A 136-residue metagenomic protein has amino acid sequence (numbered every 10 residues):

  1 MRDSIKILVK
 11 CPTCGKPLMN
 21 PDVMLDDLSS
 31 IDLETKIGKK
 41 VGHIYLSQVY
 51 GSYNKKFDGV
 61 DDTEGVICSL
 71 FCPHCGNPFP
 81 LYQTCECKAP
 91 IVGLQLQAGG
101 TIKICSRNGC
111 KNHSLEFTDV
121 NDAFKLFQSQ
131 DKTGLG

Functional and structural regions predicted by a protein language model:
M1-Y50, G134-L135: N-terminal alpha-helical interaction blocks
S4-I7, G65-C68, P78-Q83, G99-S106: Short metal-coordination and nucleic-acid-contact micro-motifs, chiefly zinc-binding Cys/His arrays
C11-C14, C72-C75, C85, C105-R107: Short cysteine-rich clusters marking metal-coordination/redox-active sites
K16-N20, N77-P80, P90-Q95, C110-L115: Short functional micro-motifs and their immediate structural scaffolds
L25-L28, D62-V66, K88-I104: Short linker/helix segments within small regulatory modules
K36-D61, T101-L126: Short metal-binding segments enriched for Cys and/or His
V49-G59, T63-P73, E86-V92: Short Cys/His-rich Zn2+-coordinating modules
Q128-G136: C-terminal engagement modules used by replication, chromatin/transcription, nuclear envelope/ESCRT, and ubiquitin
